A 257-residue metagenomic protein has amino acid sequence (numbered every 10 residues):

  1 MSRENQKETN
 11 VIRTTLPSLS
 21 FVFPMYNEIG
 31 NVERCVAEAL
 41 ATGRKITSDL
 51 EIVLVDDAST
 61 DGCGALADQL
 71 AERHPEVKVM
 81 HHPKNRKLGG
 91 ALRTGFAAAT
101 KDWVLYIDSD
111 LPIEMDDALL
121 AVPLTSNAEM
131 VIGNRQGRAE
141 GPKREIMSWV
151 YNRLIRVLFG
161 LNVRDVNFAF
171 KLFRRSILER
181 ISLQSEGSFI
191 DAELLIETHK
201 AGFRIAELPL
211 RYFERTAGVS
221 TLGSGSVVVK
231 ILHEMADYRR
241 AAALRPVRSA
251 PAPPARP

Functional and structural regions predicted by a protein language model:
M1-L19, L158-L161, Q184-P257: Hydrophobic helical membrane-anchoring modules
L16-L19, L40-L54, G62, P75-K78: Short loop->beta transition adjacent to catalytic acidic/histidine clusters or analogous donor-positioning motifs
E28-G43: Short, well-formed alpha-helical segments that are part of the catalytic scaffolds of diverse glycosyltransferases
G30-R34, D61-L70: Acidic helix N-cap motif at the loop->helix transition within catalytic regions of sugar-transfer enzymes
C35, C63, L92, D116-A118 (+1 more regions): Acidic donor-diphosphate engagement hotspot in glycosyltransferases and nucleotidyltransferases that stabilizes
L50, G64-A98: Conserved donor nucleotide-binding strand/loop of the catalytic core
D56-A65, L111: A conserved acidic beta->alpha catalytic loop
H82-A98, W103-Y106, M115-S188, R215-E234 (+1 more regions): Acceptor/aglycone-binding surface of glycosyltransferases and processive sugar-polymer synthases
